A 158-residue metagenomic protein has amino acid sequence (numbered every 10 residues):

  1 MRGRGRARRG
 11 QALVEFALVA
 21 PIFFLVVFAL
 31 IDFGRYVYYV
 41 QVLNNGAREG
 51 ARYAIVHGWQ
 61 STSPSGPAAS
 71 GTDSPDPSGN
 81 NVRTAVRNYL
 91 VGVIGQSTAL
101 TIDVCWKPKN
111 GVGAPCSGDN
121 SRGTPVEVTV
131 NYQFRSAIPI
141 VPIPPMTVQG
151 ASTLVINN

Functional and structural regions predicted by a protein language model:
M1-A85: Alpha-helical assembly-interface signal, strongest on the long, hydrophobic N-terminal helix that forms
R8, S121-G123, T147: A generic fold-level signal
A17, S121-G123, I143: Transmembrane beta-barrel outer-membrane domains
A51-T129, N158: Short amphipathic secondary-structure patches
S61, E127-N158: Low-complexity, S/T/G/P-rich flexible repeat/linker segments used as non-globular hinges and stalks within
